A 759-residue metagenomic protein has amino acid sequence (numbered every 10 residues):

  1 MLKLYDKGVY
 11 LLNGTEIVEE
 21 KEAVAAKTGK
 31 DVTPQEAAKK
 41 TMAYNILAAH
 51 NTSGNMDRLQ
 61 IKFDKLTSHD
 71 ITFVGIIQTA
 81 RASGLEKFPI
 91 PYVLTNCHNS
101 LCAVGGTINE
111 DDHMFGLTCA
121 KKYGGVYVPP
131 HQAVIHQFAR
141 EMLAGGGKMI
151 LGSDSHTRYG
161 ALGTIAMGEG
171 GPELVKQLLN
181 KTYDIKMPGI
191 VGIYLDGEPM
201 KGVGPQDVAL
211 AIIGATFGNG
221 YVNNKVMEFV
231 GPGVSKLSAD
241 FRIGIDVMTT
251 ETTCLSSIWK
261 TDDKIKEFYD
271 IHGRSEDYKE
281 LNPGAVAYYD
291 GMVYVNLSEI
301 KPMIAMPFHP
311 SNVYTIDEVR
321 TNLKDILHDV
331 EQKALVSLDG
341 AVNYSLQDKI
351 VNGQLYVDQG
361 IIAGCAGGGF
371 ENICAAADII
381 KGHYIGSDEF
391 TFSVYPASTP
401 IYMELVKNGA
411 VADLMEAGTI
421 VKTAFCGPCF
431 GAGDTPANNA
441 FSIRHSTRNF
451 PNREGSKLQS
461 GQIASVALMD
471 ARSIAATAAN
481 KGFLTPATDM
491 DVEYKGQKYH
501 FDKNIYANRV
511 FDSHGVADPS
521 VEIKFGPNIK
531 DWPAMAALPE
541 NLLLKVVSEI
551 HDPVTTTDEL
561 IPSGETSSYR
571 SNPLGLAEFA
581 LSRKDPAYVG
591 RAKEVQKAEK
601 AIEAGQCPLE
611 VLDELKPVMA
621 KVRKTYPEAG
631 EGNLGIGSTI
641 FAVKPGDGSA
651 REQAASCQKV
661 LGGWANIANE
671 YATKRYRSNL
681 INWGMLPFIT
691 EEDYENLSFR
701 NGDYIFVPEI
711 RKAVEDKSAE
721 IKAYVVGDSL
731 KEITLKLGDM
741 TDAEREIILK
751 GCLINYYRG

Functional and structural regions predicted by a protein language model:
M1-G759: Fe-S-dependent hydro-lyases/dehydratases of central metabolism
